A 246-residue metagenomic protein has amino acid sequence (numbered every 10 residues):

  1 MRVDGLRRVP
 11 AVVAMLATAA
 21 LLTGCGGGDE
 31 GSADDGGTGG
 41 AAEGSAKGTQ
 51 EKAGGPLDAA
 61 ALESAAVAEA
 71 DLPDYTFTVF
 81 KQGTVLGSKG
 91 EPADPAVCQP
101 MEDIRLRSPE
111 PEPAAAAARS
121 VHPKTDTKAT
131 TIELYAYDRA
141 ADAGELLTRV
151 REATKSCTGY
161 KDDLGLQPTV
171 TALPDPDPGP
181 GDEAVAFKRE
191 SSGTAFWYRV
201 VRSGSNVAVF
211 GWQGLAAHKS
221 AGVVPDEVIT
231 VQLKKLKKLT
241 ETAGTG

Functional and structural regions predicted by a protein language model:
M1-V13: Bacterial N-terminal signal peptides that target proteins for export
L21-G24: C-terminal motif of bacterial Sec signal peptides marking the signal peptidase cleavage site
G26-D29: Bacterial signal peptide processing site
G39-V67: N-terminal low-complexity, Pro/Thr/Ser-rich intrinsically disordered segments that act as propeptides or flexible
S64, E69, Y75-F196, G222 (+3 more regions): A small/polar (G/S/T-enriched), proline-flanked helix-loop surface module common in exported/cell-envelope proteins
T130-E133, S205-G214: Short, well-ordered beta-strand elements
G193, L215-A217: Short, surface-exposed beta-strand-loop junctions and turns on beta-sheet-rich folds
W197-R202: Mobile, glycine-rich extracellular loop/lid and propeptide segments that shape or gate substrate/ligand access
